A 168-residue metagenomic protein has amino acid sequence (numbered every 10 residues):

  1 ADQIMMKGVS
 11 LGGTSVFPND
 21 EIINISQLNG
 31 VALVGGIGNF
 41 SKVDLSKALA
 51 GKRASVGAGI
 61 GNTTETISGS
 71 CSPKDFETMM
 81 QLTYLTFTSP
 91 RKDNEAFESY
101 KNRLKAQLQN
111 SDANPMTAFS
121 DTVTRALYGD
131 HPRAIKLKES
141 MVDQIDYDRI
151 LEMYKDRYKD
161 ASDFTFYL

Functional and structural regions predicted by a protein language model:
D2-L33, I37-S89, Y100-Q109, N114-Q144 (+1 more regions): M16 family metallopeptidases and their MPP-like homologs
M153: Catalytic micro-motifs at enzyme active sites that drive phosphoryl/nucleotidyl and oxygen chemistry
R157-K159: Conserved alpha/beta enzyme-core scaffolds, especially Rossmann-like or related mixed alpha/beta domains that build
